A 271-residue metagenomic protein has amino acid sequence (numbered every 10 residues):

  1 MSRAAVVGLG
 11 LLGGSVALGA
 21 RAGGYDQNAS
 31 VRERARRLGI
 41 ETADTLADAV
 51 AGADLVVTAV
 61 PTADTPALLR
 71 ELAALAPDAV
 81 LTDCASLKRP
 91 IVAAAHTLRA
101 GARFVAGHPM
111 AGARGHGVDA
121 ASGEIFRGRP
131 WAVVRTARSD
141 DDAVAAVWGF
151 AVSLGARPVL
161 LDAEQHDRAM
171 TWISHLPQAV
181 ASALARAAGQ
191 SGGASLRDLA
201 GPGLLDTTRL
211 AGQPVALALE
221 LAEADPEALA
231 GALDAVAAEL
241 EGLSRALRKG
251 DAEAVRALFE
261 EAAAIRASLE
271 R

Functional and structural regions predicted by a protein language model:
M1-A51, L55: NAD(P)+-binding Rossmann beta1-loop-alpha1 motif at the extreme N-terminus of oxidoreductases
G23-Y25, A43, T82, V105 (+2 more regions): Hydrophobic/aromatic beta-strand patches that form the interior of the parallel beta-sheet core in alpha/beta enzyme
L46-V80: Rossmann-like NAD(P)-binding element
V60-T62, S86, P109, L184: Short glycine-/small-residue-rich Rossmann-like dinucleotide-binding loops
L68-D119: Rossmann-like NAD(P)(H) cofactor-binding subdomain of soluble oxidoreductases
I125-L210: Internal alpha-helical scaffold of NAD(P)-dependent oxidoreductase catalytic cores
G193-A262: Interdomain hinge/lid region at the active-site interface of Rossmann-like NAD(P)-dependent oxidoreductases
